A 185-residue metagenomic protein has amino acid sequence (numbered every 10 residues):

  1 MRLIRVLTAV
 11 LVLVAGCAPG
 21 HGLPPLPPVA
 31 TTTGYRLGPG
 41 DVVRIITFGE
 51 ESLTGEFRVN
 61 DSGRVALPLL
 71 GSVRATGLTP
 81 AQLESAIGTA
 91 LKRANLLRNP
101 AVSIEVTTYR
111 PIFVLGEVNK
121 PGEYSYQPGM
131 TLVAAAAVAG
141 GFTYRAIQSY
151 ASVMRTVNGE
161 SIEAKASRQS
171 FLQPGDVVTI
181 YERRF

Functional and structural regions predicted by a protein language model:
M1-A15: Sec-dependent bacterial lipoprotein signal peptides
R2-L3, C17-F185: Ser/Thr/Pro/Gly-biased, low-complexity, turn-/loop-rich segments that often occur immediately after N-terminal
